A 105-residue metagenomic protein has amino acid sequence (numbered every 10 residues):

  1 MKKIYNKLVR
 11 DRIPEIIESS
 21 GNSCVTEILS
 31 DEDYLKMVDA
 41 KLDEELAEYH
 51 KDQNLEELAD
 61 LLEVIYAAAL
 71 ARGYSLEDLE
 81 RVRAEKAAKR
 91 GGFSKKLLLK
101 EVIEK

Functional and structural regions predicted by a protein language model:
M1-K105: Flexible "arm" and connector segments at domain edges
